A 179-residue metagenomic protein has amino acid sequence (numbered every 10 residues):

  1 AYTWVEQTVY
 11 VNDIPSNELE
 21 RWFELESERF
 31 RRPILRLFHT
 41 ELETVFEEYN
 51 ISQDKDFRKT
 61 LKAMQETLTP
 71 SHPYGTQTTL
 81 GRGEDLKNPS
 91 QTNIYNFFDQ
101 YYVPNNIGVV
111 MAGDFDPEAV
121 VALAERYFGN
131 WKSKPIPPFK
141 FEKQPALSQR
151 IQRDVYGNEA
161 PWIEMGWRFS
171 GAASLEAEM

Functional and structural regions predicted by a protein language model:
A1-E18, I51-N106, N130-S174: Non-catalytic beta-strand/loop surface segments
V5-E6, E24-E26, T44, N106 (+1 more regions): A general alpha-helix detector
V11, F23, S27, F46 (+3 more regions): Short, well-ordered alpha-helical packing segments
N12-L42, L175-A177: M16/insulysin-pitrilysin zinc metalloprotease superfamily fold
R31-R36, D116-E118, F128-K134: Bacterial peptidoglycan biogenesis and beta-lactam-recognition machinery
L37-L42, K55-M64, F115, A122: Non-catalytic accessory/assembly modules
L42, Q91-Y127: Non-catalytic, conformational "gating/processing" segments within enzyme and secreted inhibitor domains
L42-Y49: Short amphipathic alpha-helical coiled-coil/interface segments
